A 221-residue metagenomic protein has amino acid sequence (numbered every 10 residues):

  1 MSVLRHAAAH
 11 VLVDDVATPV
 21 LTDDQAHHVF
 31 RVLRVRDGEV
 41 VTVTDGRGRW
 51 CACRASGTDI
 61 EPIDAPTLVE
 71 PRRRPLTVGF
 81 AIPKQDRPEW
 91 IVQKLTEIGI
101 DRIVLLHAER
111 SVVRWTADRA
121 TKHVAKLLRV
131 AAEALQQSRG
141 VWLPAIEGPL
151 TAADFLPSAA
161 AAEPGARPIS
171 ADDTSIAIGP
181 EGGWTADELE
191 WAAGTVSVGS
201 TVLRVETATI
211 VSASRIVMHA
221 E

Functional and structural regions predicted by a protein language model:
M1-L68: N-terminal positively charged helical leader segments and presequences
D15, D23-D24, G46, I82 (+4 more regions): Fold-independent oxyanion-binding glycine-rich loops and adjacent beta-strand/coil segments at enzyme active sites
R36, W50, P71-P75, I98 (+1 more regions): Short connector loops at helix/strand junctions that flank enzyme active sites, especially segments positioning acidic
V69-S158: RNA substrate-binding interface of SAM-dependent RNA methyltransferases
P157-S200: Active-site/ligand-binding-proximal alpha/beta "capping" segment
A186-E221: Structured adenosyl-cofactor binding patch, chiefly the S-adenosyl-L-methionine
